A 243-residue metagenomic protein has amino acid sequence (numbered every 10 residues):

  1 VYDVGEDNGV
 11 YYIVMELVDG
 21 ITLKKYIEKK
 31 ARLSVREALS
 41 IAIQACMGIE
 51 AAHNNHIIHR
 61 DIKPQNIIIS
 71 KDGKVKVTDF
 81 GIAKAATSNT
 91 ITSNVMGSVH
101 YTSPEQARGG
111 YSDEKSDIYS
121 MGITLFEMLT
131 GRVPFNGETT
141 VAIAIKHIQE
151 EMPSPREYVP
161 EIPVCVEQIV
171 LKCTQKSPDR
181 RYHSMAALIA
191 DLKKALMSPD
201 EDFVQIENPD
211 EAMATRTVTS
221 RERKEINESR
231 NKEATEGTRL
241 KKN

Functional and structural regions predicted by a protein language model:
V4: Activation-segment/catalytic-loop signature of the eukaryotic protein kinase fold
N8-T22, Y26: Conserved short submotifs of the Hanks-type protein kinase catalytic core that shape the nucleotide-binding pocket
I41-A42: Activation segment signature within eukaryotic-like protein kinase domains
C46-I57: Protein kinase catalytic-loop region centered on the HRD/HxD motif
I69-G73: Activation-loop N-terminal segment of eukaryotic-like protein kinases
H100-F203: C-terminal lobe helix-coil module of Hanks-type protein kinase domains
H183-R239: Juxtacatalytic C-terminal regulatory tail of Ser/Thr protein kinases
